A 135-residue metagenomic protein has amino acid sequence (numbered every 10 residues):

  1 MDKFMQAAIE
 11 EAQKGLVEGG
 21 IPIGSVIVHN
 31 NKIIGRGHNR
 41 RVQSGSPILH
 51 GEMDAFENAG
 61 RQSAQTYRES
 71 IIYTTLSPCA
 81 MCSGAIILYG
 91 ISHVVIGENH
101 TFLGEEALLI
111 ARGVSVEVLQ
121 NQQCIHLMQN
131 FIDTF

Functional and structural regions predicted by a protein language model:
M1-G15, R68, P78, G84-F135: Zinc-dependent deaminase
V17-G20: A short helix-loop-beta-strand connector motif used in the catalytic cores of GNAT acetyltransferases and, in some
I23-N31: Short beta-strand scaffold segments in enzyme catalytic cores
I34-R41: Short beta->alpha transition motifs characteristic of CBS
V42, R61-T66, D133-T134: N-terminal [4Fe-4S]-dependent radical SAM core
Q43-D54: A short, polar/charged loop-to-alpha-helix boundary motif
E52-L76: Mobile, glycine- and charge-enriched loop segments and immediately flanking short secondary-structure elements within
